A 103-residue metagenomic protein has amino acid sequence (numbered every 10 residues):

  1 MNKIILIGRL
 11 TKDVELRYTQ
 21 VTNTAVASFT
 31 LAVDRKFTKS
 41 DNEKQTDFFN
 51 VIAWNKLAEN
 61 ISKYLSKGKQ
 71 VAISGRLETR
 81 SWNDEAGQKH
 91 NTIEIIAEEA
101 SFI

Functional and structural regions predicted by a protein language model:
M1-I103: Single-stranded nucleic acid-binding surfaces, predominantly the OB-fold ssDNA-binding core
